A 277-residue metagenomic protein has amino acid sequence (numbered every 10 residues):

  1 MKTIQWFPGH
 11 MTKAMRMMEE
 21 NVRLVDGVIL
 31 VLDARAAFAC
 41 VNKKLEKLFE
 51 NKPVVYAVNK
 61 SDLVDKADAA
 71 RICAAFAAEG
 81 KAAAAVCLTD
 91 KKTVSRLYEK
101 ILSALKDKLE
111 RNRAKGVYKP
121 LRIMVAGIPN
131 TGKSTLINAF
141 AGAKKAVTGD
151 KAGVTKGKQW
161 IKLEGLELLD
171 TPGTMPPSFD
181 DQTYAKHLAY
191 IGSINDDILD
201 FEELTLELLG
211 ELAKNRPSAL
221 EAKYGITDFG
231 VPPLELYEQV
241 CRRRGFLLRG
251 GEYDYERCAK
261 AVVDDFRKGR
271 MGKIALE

Functional and structural regions predicted by a protein language model:
M1-V28, R35-K44, L48-V54, S61 (+3 more regions): Helix-rich effector regions associated with P-loop NTPase G domains
V55, S61-A126, F246: Canonical P-loop GTPase G-domain recognition
C87-L88, S134, G149: Short linear Ser/Thr-Pro motifs
R96, K100, T135, E207 (+1 more regions): Alpha-helical scaffold segments in soluble metabolic enzymes
I101, L105-L109, P129, F140-K144 (+4 more regions): Short, well-ordered alpha-helical segments in soluble proteins
P120, A143, K158: Short coil/loop residues immediately preceding or within conserved phosphate-binding loops of NTP-utilizing enzyme
R122-G142, T171: Glycine-rich phosphate-binding P-loop
